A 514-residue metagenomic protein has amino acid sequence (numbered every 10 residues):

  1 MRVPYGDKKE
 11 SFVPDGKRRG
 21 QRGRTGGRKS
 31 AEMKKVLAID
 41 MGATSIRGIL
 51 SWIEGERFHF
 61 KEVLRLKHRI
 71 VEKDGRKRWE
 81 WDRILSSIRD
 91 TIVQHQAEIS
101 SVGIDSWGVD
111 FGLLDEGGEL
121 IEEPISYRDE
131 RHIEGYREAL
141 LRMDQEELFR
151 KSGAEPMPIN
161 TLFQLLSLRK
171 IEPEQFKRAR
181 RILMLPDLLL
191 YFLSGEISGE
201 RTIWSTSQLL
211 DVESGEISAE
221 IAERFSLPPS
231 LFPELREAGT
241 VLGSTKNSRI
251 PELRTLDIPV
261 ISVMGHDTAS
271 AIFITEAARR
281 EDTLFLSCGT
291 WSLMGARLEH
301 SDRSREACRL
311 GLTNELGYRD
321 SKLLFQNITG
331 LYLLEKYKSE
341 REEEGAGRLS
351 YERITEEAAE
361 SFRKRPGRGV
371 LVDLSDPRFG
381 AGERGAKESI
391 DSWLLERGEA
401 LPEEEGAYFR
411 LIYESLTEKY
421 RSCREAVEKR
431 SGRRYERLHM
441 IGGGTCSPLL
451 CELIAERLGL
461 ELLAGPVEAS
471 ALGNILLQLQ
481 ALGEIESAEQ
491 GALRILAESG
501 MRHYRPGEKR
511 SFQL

Functional and structural regions predicted by a protein language model:
R2-E122, R150, R178, I250-I261 (+1 more regions): N-terminal glycine/serine-rich phosphate-binding loop of ATP-dependent small-molecule kinases, especially carbohydrate
L37-A38, L140-S152, F163-M184, L190-E196 (+6 more regions): Active-site core segments that coordinate phosphate-bearing ligands/cofactors across diverse enzyme families
G42-S45, S100, D105-W107, T161 (+4 more regions): Short, basic and Ser/Thr-rich N-terminal targeting/leader segments
R83-H95, S214-E220, K419-A426: Short, well-ordered amphipathic alpha-helical segments that serve as non-catalytic structural scaffolds within diverse
V93-Y127, S152-I159, L190-D211, E234-E237 (+1 more regions): Short beta-strand-loop/turn "lid" adjacent to the catalytic site in phosphate-handling enzymes
I99-W107, R181, R433-G442: Short glycine-rich phosphate-binding loop at a beta-alpha junction
I125-R142: Short alpha-helix plus adjacent loop in nuclease-associated cores
